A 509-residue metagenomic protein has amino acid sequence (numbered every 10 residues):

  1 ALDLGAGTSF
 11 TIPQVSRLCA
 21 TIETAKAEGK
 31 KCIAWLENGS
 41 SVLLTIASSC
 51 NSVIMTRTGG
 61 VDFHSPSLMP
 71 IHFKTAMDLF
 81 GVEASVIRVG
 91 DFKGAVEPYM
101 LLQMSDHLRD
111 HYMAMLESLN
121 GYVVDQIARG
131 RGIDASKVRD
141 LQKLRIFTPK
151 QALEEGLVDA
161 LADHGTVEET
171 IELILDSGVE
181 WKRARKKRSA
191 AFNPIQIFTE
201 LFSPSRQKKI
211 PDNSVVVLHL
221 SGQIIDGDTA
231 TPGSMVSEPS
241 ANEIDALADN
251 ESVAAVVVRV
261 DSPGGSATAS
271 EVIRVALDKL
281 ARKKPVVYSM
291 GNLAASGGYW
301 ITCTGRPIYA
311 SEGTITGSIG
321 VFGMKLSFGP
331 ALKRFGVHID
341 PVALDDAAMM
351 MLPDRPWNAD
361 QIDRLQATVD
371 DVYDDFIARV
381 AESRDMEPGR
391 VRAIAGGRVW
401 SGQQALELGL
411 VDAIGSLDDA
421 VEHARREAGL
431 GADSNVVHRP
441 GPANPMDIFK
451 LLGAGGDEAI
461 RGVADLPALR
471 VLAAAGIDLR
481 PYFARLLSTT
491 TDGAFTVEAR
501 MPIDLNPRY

Functional and structural regions predicted by a protein language model:
A1-G132, R139-D140, A160, E168 (+4 more regions): Small-residue-centered hinge/linker elements
S48, L153, C303, Q403-L406 (+2 more regions): Residues within alpha-helical segments
D134-E155, D159-A160, D385-G415: Amphipathic alpha-helical substructures
G165-E172, D418-R426: A ligand-binding cleft/hinge motif common to bilobed small-molecule-binding domains
P263, G396-V399, A420-V421: Active/binding-pocket-proximal capping segment
V411-A413, A420-V436: Active-site/pore-lining binding-face segments in mid-to-C-terminal subdomains
